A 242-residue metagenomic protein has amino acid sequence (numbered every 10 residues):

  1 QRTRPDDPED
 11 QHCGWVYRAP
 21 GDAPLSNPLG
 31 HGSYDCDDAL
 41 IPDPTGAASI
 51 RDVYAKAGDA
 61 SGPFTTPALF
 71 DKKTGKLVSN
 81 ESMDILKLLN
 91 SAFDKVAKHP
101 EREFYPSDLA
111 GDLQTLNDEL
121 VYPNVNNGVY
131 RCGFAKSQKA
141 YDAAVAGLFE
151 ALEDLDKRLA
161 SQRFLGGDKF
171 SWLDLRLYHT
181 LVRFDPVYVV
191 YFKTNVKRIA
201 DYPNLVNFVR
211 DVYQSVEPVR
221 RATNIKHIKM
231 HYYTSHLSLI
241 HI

Functional and structural regions predicted by a protein language model:
Q1-I240: C-terminal alpha-helical interaction module
